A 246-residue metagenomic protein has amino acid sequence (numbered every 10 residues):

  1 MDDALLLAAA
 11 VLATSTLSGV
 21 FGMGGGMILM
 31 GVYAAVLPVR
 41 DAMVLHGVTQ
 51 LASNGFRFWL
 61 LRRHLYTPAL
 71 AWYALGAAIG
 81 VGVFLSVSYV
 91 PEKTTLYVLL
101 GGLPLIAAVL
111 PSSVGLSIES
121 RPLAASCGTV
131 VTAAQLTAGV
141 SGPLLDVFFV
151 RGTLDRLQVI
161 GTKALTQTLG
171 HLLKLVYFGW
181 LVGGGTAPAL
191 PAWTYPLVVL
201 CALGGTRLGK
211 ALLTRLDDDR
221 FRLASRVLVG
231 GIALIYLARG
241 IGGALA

Functional and structural regions predicted by a protein language model:
M1-G19, M27-R40, F56-L136, D146 (+3 more regions): Juxtamembrane transmembrane-helix boundary motif
V20-G24, V140, V176: Short helix-kink/termination motifs in transmembrane helices of multi-pass secondary transporters
V39-G47, T153-L165: Membrane-interface alpha-helices at helix entry/exit sites of multi-pass transporters
A42-L60, T168, L173-Y177: Transmembrane alpha-helices of multi-pass small-molecule transport proteins
A52, W72, G76, G161-L169: Alpha-helical transmembrane segments of multi-pass membrane proteins
Q135-L136, V140, K163: A short glycine-/small-residue-rich loop at the edge of a beta-strand within enzyme catalytic domains
Q158-W180, A192-T194: Hydrophobic alpha-helical transmembrane segments of multi-pass integral membrane proteins, especially transporters
